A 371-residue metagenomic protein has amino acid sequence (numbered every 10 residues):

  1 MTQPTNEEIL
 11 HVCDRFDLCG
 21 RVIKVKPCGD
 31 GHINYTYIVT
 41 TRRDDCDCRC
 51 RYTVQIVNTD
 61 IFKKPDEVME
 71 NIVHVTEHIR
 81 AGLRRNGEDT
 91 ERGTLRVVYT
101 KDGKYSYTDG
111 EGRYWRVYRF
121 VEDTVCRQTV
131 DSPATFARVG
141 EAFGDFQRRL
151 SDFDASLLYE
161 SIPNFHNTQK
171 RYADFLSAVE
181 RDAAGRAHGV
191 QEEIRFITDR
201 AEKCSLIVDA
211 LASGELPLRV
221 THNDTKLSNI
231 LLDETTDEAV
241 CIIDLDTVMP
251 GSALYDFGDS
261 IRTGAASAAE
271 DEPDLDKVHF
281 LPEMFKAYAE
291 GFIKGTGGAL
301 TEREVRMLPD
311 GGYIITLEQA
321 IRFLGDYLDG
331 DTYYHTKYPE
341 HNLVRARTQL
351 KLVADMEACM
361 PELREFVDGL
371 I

Functional and structural regions predicted by a protein language model:
M1-K26: Juxta-kinase regulatory segment immediately upstream of eukaryotic protein kinase catalytic domains
H11-V12, H78, D145, F196-K203 (+2 more regions): Amphipathic alpha-helical segments that form well-ordered structural scaffolds and often line/cohere around active
L18-K24, R186, A299-L308: Short, surface-exposed acidic
V25-C28, H32-D44, R49-Y52, I56-S177 (+7 more regions): Conserved ATP-binding subdomain of kinase catalytic cores across diverse folds
K26-D30, Q55-I56, F62-D66, T124-A137 (+5 more regions): ATP-dependent phospho-/nucleotidyl transfer catalytic cores
K63, L232-G297, T336-N342: Active-site Asp-x-Gly
G110, T135, P217-H222, M249 (+4 more regions): Secondary-structure capping and boundary motifs in well-ordered enzyme cores
K170, K286-D368: Helix-rich C-terminal or lid/interface subdomains of diverse kinases
